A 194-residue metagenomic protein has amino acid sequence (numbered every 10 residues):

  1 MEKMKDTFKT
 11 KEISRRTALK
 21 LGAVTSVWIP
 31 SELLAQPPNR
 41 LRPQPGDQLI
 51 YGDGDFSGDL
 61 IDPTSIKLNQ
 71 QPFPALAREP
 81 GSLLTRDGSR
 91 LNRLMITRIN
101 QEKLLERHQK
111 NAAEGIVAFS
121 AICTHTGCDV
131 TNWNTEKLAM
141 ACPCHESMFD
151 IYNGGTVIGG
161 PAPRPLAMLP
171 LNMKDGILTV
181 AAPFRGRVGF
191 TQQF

Functional and structural regions predicted by a protein language model:
E2-S26: N-terminal secretory signal peptides and thylakoid transit peptides that target proteins across membranes
R16, A121, M140: Short alpha-helical basic/polar micro-motif
L33-L34: Sec/Tat signal peptide C-region and signal peptidase I cleavage site
P37-N132, M173-F194: N-terminal pre-ligand scaffold of iron-sulfur
T124-T131, T135-P165: Acidic, glycine-rich flexible loop segments
F149-F190: Short Fe-S-cluster ligation motifs
